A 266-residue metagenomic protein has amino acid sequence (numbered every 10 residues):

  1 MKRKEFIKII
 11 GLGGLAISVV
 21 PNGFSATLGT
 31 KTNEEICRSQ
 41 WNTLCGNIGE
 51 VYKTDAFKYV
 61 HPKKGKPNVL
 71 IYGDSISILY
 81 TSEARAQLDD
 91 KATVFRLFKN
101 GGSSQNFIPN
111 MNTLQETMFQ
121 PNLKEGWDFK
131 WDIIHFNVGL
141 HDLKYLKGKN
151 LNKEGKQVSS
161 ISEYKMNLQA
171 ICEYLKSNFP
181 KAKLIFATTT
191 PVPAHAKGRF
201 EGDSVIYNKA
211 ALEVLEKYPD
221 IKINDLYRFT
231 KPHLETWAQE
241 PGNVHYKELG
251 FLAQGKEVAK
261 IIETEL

Functional and structural regions predicted by a protein language model:
M1, P21-C45, G49-E50: C-terminal segment of N-terminal export signals and the immediately downstream linker at the start of the mature
E5-A26: N-terminal export signals
W41-M166: Conserved SGNH/GDSL esterase-like catalytic core that processes O-acyl groups on lipids and polysaccharides
D142-G148, A194-H195, K231-T236: Short acidic/His/Gly/Ser-rich catalytic and metal-binding motifs that mark active-site loops of diverse hydrolases
L168-C172, N208: Generic structural signal for well-ordered alpha-helices, preferentially at hydrophobic/aromatic core positions
F179-K183: A short helix->loop->beta-strand "cap" motif at the edges of active sites that frequently abuts
T189-L226: Substrate-gating cap/lid alpha-helix
Q239-L266: Histidine-centered active-site loop/cap adjacent to the catalytic His in serine esterases/O-acetyl transfer systems
